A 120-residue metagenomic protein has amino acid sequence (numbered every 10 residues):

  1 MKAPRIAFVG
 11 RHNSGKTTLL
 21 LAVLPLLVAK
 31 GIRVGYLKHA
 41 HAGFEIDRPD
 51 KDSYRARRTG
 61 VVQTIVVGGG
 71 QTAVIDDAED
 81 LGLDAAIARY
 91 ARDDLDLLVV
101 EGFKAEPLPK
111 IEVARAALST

Functional and structural regions predicted by a protein language model:
R5: Walker A (P-loop) ATP-phosphate-binding motif of ABC ATPase nucleotide-binding domains
F8: Hydrophobic anchor at the beta1->P-loop junction of P-loop NTPases
H12: The conserved Walker
K16: Conserved lysine of the Walker
A22-L81: N-terminal phosphate/diphosphate-binding loop that engages ATP/GTP or pyrophosphate donors across diverse enzyme folds
I75-A105: Phosphate-binding/switch loop-helix module in NTP-utilizing enzymes
L97-T120: Phosphate/Mg2+-binding loops and adjacent switch elements in nucleotide/diphosphate-handling enzyme cores
